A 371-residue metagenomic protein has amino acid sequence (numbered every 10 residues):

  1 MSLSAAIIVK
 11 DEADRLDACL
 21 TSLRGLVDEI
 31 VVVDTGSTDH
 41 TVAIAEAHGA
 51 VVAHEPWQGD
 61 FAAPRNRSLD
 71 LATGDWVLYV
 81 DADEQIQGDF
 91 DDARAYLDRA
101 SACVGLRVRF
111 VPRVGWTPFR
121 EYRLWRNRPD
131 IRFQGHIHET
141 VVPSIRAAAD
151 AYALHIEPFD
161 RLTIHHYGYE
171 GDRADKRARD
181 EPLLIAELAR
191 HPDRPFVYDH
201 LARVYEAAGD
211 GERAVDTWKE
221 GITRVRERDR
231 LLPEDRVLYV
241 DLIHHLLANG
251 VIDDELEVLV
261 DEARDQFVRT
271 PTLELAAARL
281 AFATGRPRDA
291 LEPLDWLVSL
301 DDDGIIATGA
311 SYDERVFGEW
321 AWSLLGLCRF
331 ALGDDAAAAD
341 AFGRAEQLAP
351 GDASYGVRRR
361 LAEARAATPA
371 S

Functional and structural regions predicted by a protein language model:
M1-S22: N-proximal low-complexity "stem/linker" segments adjacent to membrane-targeting elements
I7, D28-G36, A53-H54, A82: Short beta-strand/loop segment that forms part of the nucleotide-sugar
S22, D34-E46, W57, D81-E84: A conserved acidic beta->alpha catalytic loop
V42-R67, L71: Conserved donor nucleotide-binding strand/loop of the catalytic core
A63-L69, I86-D216, E220, R226: Catalytic-site signature of metal-activated, phosphate-bearing donor transferases, centered on the GT-A/GT-A-like
V77: Short aromatic/hydrophobic "clamp" motif used to bind/position activated sugar donors
A214, E255-L256, A290, A338: Single-residue signature of alpha-solenoid repeat helices
